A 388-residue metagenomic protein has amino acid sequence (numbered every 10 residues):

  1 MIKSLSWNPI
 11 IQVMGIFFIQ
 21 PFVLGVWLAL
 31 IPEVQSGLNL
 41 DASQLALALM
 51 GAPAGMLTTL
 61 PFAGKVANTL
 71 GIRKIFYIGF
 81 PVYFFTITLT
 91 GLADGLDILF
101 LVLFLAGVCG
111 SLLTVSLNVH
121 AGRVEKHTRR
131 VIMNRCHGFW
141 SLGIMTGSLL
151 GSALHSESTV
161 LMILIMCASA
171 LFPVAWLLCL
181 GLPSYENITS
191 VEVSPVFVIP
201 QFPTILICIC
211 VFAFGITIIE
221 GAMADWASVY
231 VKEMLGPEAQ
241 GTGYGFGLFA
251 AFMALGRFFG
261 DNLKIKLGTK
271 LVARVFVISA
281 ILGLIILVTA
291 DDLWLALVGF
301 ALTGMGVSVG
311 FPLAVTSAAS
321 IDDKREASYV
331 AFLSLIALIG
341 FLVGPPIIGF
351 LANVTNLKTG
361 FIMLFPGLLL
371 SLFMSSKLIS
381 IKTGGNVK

Functional and structural regions predicted by a protein language model:
A29-S43, D225-G241: Short amphipathic helix-loop junctions that connect adjacent transmembrane helices in Major Facilitator Superfamily/SLC
V34-Q35, V66-A67, A153-S158, V231-K232 (+3 more regions): Interfacial helix-cap and linker-helix signal at transmembrane-aqueous boundaries of multi-pass secondary transporters
N39, G71, L92-D97, G236 (+3 more regions): Helix-breaking motifs and short loop linkers at transmembrane-helix boundaries and internal kinks in secondary membrane
T58-D97: Conserved MFS/SLC helix-loop-helix module at the cytosolic interface between two early adjacent transmembrane helices
T59-G71, H155, G256-T269, A352: Helix-to-loop junctions at the C-terminal end of transmembrane segments in multipass secondary transporters
K74-T88, L271-I286: Structural signature of the two symmetry-related core transmembrane helices
L103-G138: Cytoplasmic helix-loop-helix junction between adjacent transmembrane helices in 12-TM secondary transporters
M162-L180, T359-K377: Symmetry-related core transmembrane helices of the 12-TM Major Facilitator Superfamily/SLC fold
